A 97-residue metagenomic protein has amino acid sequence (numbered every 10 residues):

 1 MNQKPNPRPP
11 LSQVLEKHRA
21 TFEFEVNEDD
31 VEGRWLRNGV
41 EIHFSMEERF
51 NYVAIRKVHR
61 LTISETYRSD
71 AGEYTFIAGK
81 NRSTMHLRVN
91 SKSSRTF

Functional and structural regions predicted by a protein language model:
M1-F97: Immunoglobulin-superfamily
